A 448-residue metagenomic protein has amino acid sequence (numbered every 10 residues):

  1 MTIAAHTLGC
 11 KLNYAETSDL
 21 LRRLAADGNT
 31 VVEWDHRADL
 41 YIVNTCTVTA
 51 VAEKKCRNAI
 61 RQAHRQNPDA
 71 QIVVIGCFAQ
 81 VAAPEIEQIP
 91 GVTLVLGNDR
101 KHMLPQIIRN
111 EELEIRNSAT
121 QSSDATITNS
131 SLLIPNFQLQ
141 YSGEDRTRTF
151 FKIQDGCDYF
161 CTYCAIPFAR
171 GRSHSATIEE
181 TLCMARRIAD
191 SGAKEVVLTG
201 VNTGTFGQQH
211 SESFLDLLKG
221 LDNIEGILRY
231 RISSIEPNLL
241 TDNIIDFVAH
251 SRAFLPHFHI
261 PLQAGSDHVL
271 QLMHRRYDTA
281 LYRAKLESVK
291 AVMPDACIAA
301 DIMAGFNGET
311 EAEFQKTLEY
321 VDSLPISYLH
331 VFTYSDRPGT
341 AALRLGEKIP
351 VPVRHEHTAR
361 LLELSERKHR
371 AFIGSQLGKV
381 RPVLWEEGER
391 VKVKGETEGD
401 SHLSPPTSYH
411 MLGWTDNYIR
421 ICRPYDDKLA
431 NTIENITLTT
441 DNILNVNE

Functional and structural regions predicted by a protein language model:
M1-E112: Cofactor-cradling patches in redox/metallo enzymes
C10, G207-G226, M273-R276, D336-R367: Radical SAM enzyme [4Fe-4S]-AdoMet core and its adjacent flexible, acidic and glycine-rich loops/tails across
I60, A185, L218, I245 (+3 more regions): Generic structural signal for well-ordered alpha-helices, preferentially at hydrophobic/aromatic core positions
I72-V73, V81-A82, D190-E311: Conserved SAM/AdoMet-binding glycine-rich loop
I108-F150, D441: N-terminal [4Fe-4S]-dependent radical SAM core
E144-E179: Canonical Radical SAM [4Fe-4S] cluster-binding loop centered on the CxxxCxxC motif and its immediate flanking residues
F168-V197: Conserved alpha-helical substructure of the radical SAM core
R344-H402, P406-E448: Terminal RNA-binding accessory module
